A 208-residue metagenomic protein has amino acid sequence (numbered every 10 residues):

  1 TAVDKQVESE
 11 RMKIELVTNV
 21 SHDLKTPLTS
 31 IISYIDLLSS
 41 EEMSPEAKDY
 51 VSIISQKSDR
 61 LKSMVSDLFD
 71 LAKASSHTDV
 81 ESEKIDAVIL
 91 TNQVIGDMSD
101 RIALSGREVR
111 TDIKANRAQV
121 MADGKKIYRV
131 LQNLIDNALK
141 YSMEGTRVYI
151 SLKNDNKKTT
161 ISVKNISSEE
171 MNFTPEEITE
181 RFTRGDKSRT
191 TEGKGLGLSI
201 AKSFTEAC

Functional and structural regions predicted by a protein language model:
I53-L61: Short alpha-helical segment of the dimerization/phosphotransfer core of two-component systems
S76-E81, A115, Q119-A122: Conserved micro-motifs of the catalytic ATP-binding
E83-G96: A conserved beta-strand-to-alpha-helix junction within the catalytic ATP-binding
R101-T111: Short conserved segments within the C-terminal catalytic ATPase subdomain
A138-L139: Short helix-loop "hinge" at the ATP-lid/N-box region of the Bergerat-fold HATPase_c
G145-K157: Short beta-strand/loop element within the Bergerat-fold HATPase_c
E170-T183: Short conserved segment of the HATPase_c
